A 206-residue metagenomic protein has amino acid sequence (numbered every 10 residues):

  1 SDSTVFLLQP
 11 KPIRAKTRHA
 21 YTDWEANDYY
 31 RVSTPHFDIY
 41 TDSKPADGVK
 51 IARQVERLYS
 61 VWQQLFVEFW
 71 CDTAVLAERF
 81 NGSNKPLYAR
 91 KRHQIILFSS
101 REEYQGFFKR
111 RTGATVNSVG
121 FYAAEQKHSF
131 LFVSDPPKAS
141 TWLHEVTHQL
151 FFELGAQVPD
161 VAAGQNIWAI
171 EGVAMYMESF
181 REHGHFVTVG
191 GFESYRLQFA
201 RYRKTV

Functional and structural regions predicted by a protein language model:
S1-A139, A163: Non-catalytic architectural context of zinc metalloproteases
Q126-T205: Zinc-dependent metallopeptidase catalytic helix centered on the HExxH motif and its immediate flanking segment
